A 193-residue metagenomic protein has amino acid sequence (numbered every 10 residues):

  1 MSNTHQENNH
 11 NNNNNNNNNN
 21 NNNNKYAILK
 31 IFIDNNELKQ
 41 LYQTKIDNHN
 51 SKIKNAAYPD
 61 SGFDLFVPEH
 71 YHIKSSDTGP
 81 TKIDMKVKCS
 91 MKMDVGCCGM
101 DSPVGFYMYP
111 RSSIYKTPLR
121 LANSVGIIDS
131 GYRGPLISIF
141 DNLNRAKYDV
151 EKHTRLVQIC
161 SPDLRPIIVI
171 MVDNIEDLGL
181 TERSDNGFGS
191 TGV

Functional and structural regions predicted by a protein language model:
M1-N11, N18-V193: DUTPase catalytic domain/fold
